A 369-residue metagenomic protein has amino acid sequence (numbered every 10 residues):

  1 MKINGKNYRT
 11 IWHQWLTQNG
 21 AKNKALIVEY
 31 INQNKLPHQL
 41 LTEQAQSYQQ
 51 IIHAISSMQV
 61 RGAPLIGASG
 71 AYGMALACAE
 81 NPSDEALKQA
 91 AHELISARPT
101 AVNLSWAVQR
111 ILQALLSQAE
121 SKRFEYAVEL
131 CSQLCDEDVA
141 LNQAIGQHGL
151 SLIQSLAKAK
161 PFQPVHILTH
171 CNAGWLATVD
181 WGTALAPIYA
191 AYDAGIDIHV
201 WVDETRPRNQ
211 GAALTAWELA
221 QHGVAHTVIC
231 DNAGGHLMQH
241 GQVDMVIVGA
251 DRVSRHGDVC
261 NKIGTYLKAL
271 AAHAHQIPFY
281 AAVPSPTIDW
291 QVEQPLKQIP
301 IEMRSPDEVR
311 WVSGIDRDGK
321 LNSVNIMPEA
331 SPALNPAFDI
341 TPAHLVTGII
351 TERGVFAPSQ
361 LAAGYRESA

Functional and structural regions predicted by a protein language model:
K2, Y8-S121: Long amphipathic alpha-helical segments
E43-Q59, V165-T169, S313, G319-P332: Short, hydrophobic/aliphatic alpha-helical segments
Q44, Y48-I51, A63, G67 (+16 more regions): Generic structural signal for well-ordered, non-membrane alpha-helical segments in soluble metabolic enzymes
S57-G70, L104, N172-D180, P332-I350: Conserved phosphate/anionic-ligand binding catalytic regions in large, soluble enzymes, centered on
S69, G73, A107, L168-N172 (+3 more regions): Short beta-strand segments
S105-V165, I198, V202-V246: Ligand-binding beta-strand-loop-alpha-helix segment within the catalytic cores of soluble metabolic enzymes
G182-D193, A269: Histidine-anchored nucleotide/phosphate-binding helix
D197-I198, D203-A369: Conserved phosphate- and dinucleotide-binding cores of soluble alpha/beta proteins, encompassing both enzyme active
